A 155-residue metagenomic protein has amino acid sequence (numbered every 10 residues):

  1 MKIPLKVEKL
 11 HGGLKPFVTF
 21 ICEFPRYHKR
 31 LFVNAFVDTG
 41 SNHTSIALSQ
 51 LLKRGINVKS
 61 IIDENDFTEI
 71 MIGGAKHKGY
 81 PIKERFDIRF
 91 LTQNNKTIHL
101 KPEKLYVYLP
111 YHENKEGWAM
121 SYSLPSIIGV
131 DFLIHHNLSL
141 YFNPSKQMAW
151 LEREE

Functional and structural regions predicted by a protein language model:
M1-E155: Pepsin/retropepsin-fold aspartyl endopeptidases
